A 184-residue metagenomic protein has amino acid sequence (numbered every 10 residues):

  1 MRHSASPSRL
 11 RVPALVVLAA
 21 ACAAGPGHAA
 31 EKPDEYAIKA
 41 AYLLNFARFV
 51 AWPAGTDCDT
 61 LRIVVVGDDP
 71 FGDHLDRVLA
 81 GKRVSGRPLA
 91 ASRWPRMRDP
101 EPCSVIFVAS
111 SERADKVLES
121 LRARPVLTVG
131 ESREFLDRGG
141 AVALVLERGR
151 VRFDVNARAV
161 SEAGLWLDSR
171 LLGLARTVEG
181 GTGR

Functional and structural regions predicted by a protein language model:
R2-R184: Short hydrophobic alpha-helices and adjacent helix-cap/hinge residues
